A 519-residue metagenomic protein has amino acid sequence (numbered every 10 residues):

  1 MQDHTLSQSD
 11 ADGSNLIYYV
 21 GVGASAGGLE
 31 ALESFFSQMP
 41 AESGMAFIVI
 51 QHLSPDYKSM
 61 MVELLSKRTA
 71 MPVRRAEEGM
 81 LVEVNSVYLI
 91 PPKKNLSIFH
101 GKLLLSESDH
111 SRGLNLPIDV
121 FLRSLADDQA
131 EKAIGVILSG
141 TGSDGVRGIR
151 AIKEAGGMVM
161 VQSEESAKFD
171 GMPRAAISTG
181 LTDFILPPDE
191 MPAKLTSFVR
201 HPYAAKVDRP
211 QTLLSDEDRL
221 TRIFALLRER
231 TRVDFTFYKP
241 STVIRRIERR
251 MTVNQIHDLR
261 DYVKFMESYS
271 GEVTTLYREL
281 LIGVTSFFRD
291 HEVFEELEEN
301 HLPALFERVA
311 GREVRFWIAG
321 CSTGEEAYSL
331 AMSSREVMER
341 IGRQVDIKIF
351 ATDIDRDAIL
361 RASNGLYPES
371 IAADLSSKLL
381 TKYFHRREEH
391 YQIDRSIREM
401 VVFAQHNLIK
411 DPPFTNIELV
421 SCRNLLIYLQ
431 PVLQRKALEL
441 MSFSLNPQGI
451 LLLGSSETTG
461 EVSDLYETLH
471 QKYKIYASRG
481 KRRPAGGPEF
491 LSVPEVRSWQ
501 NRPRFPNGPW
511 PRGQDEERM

Functional and structural regions predicted by a protein language model:
M1-R278, G486-V496: Conserved acid/base catalytic micro-environments in cytosolic active-site loops
Q2, G480-M519: PAS-family sensory modules
R232, T236-I244, M251-W317, A327-S333: Class I S-adenosyl-L-methionine
A319, R340-S421, L425-L433: Extended basic-aromatic, gly/pro-enriched interface segments that bind polyanionic ligands
T323-I341: Conserved SAM-binding loop of SAM-dependent methyltransferases across substrates and taxa, primarily the Class I
D357-I359, S363, L419, S455-Y473: Conserved class I S-adenosyl-L-methionine
Q434-P447: A short glycine-rich, Lys/Arg-flanked "PGG" loop and its adjoining helix->strand segment in the class I
P447-S455: Conserved beta-strand signature within the Rossmann-like core of class I S-adenosyl-L-methionine
